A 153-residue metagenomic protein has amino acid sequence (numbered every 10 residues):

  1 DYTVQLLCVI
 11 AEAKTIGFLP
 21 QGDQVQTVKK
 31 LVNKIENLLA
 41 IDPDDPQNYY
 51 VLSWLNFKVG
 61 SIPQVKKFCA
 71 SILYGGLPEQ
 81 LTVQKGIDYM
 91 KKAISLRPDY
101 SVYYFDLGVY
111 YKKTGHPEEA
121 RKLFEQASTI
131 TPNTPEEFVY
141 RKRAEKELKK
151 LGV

Functional and structural regions predicted by a protein language model:
D1-L6, P117: Short, charge-rich amphipathic alpha-helical segments embedded in non-transmembrane helical bundles/solenoids
D1-Y2, D45, Y100, T134: Residue-level recognition of tetratricopeptide repeat
C8, T15, L52, D106-L107 (+2 more regions): Structural register within alpha-helical repeat arrays
C8-D44, W54-S95, P132-N133, E137-V139: Short coil/linker segments at helix-helix boundaries
K14, K58, K113, E147-K150: Register position in tetratricopeptide repeats
Q84-L123: Glycine/small-residue-rich hydrophobic helix-like segments
H116-V153: A cross-kingdom marker for long, charged
